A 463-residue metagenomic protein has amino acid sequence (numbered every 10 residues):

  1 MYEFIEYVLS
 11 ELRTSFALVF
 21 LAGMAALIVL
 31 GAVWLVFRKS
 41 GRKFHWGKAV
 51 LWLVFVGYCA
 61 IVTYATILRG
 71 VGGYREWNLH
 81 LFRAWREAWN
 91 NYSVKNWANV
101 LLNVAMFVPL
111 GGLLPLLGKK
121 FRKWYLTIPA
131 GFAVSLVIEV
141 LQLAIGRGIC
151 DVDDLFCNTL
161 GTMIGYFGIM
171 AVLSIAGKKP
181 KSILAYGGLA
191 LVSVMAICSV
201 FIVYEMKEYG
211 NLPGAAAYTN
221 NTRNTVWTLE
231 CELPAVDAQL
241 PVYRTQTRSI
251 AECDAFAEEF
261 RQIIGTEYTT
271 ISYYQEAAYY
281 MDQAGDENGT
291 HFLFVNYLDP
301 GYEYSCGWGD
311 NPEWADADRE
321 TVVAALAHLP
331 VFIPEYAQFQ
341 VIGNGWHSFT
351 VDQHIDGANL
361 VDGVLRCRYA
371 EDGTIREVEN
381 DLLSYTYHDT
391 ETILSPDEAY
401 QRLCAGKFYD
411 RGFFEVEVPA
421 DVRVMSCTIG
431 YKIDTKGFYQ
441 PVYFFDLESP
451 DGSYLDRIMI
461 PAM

Functional and structural regions predicted by a protein language model:
M1-G146, V152, F167-A255: Bulky hydrophobic segments
A25-V71, N296-A358: A contiguous, well-structured "functional interface" segment within a domain
C59, L81, D318, P396-A399: Alpha-helical structural motif
L79-L81, W85, S395, M459-M463: Helix N-cap / beta->alpha transition motif
I202-L329, I333, Q353-G357, L382 (+1 more regions): Preferential activation on post-signal-peptide N-terminal prodomains/segments of secreted or lumenal proteins
T290-D310, N359-D381, F444, D451-M463: A short, surface-exposed beta-strand/turn
T321, L326-L360, E377-S453: Segments that shape or occlude catalytic/ligand-binding pockets
